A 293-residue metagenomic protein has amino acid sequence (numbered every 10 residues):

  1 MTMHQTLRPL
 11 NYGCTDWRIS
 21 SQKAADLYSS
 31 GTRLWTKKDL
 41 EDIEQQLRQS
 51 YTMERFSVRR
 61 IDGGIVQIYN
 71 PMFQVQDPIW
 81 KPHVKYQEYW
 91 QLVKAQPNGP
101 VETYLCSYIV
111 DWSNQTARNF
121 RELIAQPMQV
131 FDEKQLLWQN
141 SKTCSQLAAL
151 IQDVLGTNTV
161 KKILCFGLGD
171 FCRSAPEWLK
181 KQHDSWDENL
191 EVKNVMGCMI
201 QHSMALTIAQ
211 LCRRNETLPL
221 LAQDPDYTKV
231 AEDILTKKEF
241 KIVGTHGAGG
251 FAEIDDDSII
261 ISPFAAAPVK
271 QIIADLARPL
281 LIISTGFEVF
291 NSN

Functional and structural regions predicted by a protein language model:
M1-I200, Q210-K229: Intrinsically disordered, low-complexity glycine/charged-rich regulatory or linker segments that flank or connect
A148-Q152, T245-G249, A266-K270: Eukaryotic intrinsically disordered and solvent-exposed regulatory patches
V154-T159, R214, F251-D256, A274-A277: Flexible, charged surface loops at secondary-structure boundaries
K162, D256-I259, L281: Structural motif
F166-G167, L221-D226, T245-H246, I260-A265 (+1 more regions): Short His-Asn-centered micro-motif
G169-R173, D226-K229, G249-G250, A265-V269 (+1 more regions): Short acidic, S/G/P-rich loop/turn micro-motifs used as interaction or catalytic elements
T217-D257: S-adenosyl-L-methionine
A267-N293: C-terminal substrate-binding/active-site "lid" region of AdoMet-derived donor-dependent transferases
